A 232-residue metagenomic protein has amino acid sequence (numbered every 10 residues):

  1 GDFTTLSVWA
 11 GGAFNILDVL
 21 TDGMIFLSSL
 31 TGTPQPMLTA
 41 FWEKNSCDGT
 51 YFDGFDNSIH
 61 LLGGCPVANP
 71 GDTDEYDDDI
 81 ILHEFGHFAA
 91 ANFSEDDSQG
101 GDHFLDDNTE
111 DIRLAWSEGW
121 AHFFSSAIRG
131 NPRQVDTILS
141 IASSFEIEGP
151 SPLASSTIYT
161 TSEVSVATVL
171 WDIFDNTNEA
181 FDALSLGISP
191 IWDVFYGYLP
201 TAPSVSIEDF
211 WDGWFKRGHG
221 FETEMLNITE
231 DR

Functional and structural regions predicted by a protein language model:
F3-T39: Zn2+-dependent metallopeptidase catalytic core
T5-F14, C65-D72, Y76, D106-I112 (+1 more regions): Second-shell loop/turn segments in exported
G12, N45-D48, C65-N69, H87-F88 (+3 more regions): Solvent-exposed loop/turn segments at secondary-structure junctions within structured extracellular/periplasmic domains
D18-T21, I25, D79, H122 (+1 more regions): Solvent-exposed, polar/charged alpha-helical surfaces in well-ordered, non-transmembrane soluble domains, broadly
L30-L38, N57, H87, R129-R133 (+1 more regions): Loop/turn elements at helix/coil->beta-strand transitions in domains of secreted/extracellular proteins
T39-V67, G71, E75: Catalytic zinc-binding patch centered on the HExxH motif and its immediate surroundings that defines zinc-dependent
D79-D96, E118-H122, S126: Active-site recognition of the HExxH zinc-binding catalytic motif
D97-R232: Replace "(M1/M4/M9/M12/WLM)" with "(e.g., M1/M4/M8/M9/M12/M26/WLM)" and add "not limited to" to clarify scope
